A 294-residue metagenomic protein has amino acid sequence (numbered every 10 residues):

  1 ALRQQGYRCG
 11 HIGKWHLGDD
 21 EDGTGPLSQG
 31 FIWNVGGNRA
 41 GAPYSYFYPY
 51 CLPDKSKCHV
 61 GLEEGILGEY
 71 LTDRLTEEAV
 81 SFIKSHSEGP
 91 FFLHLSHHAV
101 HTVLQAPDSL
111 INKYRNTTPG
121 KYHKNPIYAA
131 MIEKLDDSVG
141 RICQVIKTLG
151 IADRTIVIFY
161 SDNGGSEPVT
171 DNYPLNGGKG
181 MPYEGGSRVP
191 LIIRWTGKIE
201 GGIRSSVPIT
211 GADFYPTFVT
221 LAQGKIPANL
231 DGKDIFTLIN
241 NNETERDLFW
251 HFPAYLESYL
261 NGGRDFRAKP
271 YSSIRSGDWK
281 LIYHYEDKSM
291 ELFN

Functional and structural regions predicted by a protein language model:
A1-E291: Formylglycine-dependent sulfatase
